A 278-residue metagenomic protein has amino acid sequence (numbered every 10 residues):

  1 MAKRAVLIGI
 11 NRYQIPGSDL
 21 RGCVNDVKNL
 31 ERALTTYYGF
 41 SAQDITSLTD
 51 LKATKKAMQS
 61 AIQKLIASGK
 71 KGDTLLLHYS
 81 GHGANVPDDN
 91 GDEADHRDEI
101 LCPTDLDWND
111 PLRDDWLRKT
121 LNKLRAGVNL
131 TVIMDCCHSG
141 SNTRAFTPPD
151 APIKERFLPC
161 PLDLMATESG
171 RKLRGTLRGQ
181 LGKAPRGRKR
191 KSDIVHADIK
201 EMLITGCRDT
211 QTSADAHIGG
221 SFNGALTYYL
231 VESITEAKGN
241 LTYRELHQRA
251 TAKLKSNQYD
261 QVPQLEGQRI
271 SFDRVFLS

Functional and structural regions predicted by a protein language model:
M1-I100, D115, I199, H217-F222 (+2 more regions): Boundary/activation segment at the start of structured domains
A5, G175-Q211, G220, I234-S278: Caspase-like cysteine protease fold
N25, A225, L241, E245: Conserved active-site and cofactor/substrate-binding residues in soluble primary-metabolism enzymes
T49, C102-T104, T205: Residue-level detector of conserved, well-ordered beta-strand and adjacent loop positions that form binding/recognition
K55-S80, A84-A151, R156-T167, G239-H247: Caspase-like (clan CD) cysteine peptidase catalytic core
N129-I218: Catalytic cores of processing enzymes, dominated by hydrolases/peptidases, characterized by acidic/His-rich
G224-E236: Short, small-residue alpha-helix embedded
